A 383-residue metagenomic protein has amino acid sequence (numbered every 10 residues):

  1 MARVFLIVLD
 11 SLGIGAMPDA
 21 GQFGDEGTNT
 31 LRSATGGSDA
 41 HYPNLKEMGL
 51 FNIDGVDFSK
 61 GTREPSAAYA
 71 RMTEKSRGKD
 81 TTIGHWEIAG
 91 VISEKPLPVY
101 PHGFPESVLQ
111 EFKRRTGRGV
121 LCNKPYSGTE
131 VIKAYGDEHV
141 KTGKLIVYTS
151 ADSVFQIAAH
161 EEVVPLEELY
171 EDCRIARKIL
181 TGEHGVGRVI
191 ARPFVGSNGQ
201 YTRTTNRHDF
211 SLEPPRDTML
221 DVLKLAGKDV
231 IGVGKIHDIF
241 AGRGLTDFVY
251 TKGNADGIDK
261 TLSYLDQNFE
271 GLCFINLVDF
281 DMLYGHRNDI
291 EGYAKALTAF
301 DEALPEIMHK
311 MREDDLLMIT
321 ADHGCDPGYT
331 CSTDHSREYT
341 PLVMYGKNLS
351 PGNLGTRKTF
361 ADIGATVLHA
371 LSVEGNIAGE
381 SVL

Functional and structural regions predicted by a protein language model:
M1-L383: Feature captures the catalytic ectodomains and active-site-proximal regions of enzymes that hydrolyze or transfer
